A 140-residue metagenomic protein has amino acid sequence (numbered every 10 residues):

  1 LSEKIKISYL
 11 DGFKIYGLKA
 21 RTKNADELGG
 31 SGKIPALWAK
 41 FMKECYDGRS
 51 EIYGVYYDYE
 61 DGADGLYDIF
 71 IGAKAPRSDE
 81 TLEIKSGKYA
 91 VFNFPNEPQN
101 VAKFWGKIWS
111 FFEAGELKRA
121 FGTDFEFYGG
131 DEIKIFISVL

Functional and structural regions predicted by a protein language model:
L1-L140: A solvent-exposed interaction/effector surface
